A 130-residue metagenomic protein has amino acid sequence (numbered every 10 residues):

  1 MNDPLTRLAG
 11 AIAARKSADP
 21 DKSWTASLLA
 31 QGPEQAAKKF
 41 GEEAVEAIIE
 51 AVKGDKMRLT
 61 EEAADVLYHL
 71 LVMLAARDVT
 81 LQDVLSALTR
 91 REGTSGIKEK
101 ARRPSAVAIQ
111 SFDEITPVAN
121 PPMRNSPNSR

Functional and structural regions predicted by a protein language model:
M1-E62, Y68-R130: Flexible "arm" and connector segments at domain edges
